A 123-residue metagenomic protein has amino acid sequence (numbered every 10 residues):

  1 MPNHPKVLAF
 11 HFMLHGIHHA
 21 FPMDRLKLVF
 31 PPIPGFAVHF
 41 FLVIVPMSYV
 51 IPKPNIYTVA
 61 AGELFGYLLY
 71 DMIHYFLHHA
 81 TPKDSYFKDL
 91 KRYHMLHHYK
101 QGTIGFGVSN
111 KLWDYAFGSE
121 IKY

Functional and structural regions predicted by a protein language model:
M1-G16: Short, charged cytosolic
P2, H18-L28, M47, N55-V59 (+1 more regions): Cytosolic/stromal cytosol-facing helical appendages immediately following the last transmembrane segment
K6-A9, F30-G35, N110: Post-HEXXH active-site segment of zinc metalloproteases
K27-S48: Core segments of transmembrane alpha-helices that mediate helix-helix packing or line hydrophobic substrate/ligand
